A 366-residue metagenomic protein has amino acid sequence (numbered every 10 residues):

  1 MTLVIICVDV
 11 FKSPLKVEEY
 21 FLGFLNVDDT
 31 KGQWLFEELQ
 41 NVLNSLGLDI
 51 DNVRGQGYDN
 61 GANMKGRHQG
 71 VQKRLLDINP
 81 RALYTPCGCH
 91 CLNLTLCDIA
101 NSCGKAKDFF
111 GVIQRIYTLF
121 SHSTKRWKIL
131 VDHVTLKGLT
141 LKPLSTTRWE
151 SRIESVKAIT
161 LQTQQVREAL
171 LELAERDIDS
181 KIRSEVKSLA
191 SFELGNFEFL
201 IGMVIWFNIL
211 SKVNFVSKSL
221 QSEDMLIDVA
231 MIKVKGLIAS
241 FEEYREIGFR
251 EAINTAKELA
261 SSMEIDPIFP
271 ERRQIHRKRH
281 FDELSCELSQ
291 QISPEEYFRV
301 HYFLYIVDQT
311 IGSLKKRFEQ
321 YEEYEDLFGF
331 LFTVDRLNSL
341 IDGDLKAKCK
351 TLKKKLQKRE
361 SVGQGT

Functional and structural regions predicted by a protein language model:
M1-T366: Alpha-helical structural modules in large enzymes and assemblies
